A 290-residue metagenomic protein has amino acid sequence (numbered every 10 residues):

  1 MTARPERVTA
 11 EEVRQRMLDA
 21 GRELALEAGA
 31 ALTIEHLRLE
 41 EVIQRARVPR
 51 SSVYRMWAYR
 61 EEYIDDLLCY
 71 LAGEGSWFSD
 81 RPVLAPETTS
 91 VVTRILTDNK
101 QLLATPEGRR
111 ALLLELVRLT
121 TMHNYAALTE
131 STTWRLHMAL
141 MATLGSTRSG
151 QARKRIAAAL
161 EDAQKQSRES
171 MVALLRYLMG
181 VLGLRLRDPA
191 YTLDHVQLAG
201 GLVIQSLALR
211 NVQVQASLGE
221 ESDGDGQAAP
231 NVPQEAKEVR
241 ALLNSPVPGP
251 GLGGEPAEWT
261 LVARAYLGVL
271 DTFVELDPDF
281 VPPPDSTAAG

Functional and structural regions predicted by a protein language model:
M1-E11: Basic, amphipathic alpha-helix used for nucleic-acid engagement in HTH/winged-helix/SANT-Myb modules and analogous
E11-V48, E61, L68-L71: Short, amphipathic alpha-helix enriched in basic
A20-A28, L140, A199, V203-R210: Solvent-exposed, amphipathic alpha-helical segments
R47-W57: Short hydrophobic/aromatic patch on the recognition helix
Y59-L67, E74-G75, P86: Short amphipathic alpha-helical segment with a characteristic S/N-K-E followed by hydrophobic residues
F78-E130, W134: Hydrophobic alpha-helical connector segments
R110-A127, S131-G183, H195: Amphipathic alpha-helical packing segments from all-alpha helical-bundle domains
E169-R185, V196-G290: C-terminal peripheral helix-coil segments that are non-catalytic and often amphipathic
